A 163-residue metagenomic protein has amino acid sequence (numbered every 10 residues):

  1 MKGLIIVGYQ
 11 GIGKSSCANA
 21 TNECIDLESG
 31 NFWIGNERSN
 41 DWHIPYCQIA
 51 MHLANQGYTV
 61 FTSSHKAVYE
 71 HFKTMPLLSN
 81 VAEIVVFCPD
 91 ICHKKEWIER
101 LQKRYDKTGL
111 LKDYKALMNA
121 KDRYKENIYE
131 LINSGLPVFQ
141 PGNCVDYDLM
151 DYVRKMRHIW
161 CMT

Functional and structural regions predicted by a protein language model:
K2-T21: Glycine-rich phosphate-binding P-loop
G3-I5, G57-V60: Residue-level preference for the first positions of well-ordered beta-strands
K14-S15, K66-F72: Short, well-ordered alpha-helical microsegments
A18-T59: Conserved substrate/cofactor phosphate-moiety recognition/catalytic segment in nucleotide-dependent phosphotransferases
C24-D26, V81-V86, V138-Q140: Conserved beta-strand scaffold positions in the cores of enzyme catalytic domains, especially in NTP/NDP-utilizing
F61-K66, C88-D90: A short beta-strand-to-loop transition that corresponds to the Sensor-1 phosphate-sensing loop of AAA+ P-loop ATPases
L78-L101: Conserved phosphate-donor/acceptor-positioning beta-strand/loop module used by diverse small-molecule
D106-T163: Small-molecule kinase domains that catalyze NTP-dependent phosphoryl transfer to phosphate-bearing small molecules
